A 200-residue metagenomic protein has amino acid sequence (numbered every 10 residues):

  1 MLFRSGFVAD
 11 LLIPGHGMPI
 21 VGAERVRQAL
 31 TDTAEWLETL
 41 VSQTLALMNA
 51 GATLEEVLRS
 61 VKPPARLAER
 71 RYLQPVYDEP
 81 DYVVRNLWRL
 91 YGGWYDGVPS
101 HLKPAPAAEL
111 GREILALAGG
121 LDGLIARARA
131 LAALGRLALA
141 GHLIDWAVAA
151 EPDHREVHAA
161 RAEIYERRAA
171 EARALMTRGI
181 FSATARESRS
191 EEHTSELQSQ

Functional and structural regions predicted by a protein language model:
M1-L2, E192-S199: Short, small-residue-biased leader/transition segments that mark boundaries at the very start of proteins
F3-E56, S60-Y95, R167: Divalent-metal (often Zn2+) His-rich catalytic cores of metallo-beta-lactamase-fold enzymes
D32, P99-G123: TPR-adjacent "capping" and linker segments in tetratricopeptide-repeat scaffold/adaptor proteins
L54, L137-A138, E171: TPR-repeat structural position
